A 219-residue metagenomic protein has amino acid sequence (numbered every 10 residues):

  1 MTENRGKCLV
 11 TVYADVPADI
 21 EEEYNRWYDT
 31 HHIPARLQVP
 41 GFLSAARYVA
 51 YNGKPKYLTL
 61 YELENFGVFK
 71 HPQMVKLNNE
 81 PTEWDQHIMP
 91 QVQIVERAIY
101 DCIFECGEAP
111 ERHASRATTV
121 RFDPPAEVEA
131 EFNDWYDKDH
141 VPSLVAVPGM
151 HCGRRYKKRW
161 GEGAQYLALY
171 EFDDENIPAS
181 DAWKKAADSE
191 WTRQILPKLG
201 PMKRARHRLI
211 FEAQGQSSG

Functional and structural regions predicted by a protein language model:
M1-G219: Macromolecular interaction modules
